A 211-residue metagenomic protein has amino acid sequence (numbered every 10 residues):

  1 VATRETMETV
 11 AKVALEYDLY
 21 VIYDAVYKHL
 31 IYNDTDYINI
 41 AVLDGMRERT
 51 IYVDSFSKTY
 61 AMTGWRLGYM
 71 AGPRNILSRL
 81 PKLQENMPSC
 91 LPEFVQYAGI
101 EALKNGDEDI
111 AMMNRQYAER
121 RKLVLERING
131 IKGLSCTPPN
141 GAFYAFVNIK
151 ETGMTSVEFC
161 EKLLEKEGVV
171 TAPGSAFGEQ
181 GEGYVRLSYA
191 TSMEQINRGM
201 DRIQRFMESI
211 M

Functional and structural regions predicted by a protein language model:
V1-M211: PLP-dependent class I/II
